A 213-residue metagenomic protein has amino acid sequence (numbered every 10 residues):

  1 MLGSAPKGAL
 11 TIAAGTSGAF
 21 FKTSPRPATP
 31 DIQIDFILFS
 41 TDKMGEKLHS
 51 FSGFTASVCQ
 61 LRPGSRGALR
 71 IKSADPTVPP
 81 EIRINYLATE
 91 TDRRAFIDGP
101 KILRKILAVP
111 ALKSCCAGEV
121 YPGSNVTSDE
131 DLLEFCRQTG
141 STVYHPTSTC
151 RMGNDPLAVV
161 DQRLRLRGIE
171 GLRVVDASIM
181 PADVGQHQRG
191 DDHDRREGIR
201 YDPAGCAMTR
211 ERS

Functional and structural regions predicted by a protein language model:
L2-G190, G198-R212: FAD-dependent oxidoreductase catalytic-site/capping-region signature
R195: ATP-dependent carboxylate activation and anion-phosphoryl transfer catalytic cores that bind Mg-ATP to form
